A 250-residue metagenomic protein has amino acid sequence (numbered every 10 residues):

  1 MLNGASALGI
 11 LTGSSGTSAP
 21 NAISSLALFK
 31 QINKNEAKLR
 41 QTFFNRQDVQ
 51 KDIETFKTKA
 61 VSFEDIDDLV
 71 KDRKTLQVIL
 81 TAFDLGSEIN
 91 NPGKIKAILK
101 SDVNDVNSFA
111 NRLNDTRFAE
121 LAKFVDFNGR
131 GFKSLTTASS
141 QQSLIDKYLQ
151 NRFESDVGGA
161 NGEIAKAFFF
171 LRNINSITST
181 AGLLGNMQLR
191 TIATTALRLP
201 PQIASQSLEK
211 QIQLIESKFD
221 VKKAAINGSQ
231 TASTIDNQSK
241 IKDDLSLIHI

Functional and structural regions predicted by a protein language model:
M1-N45: Short, compositionally biased, intrinsically disordered N-terminal export/targeting signals, typified by the non-Sec
K34-I89: The feature marks the first
K57-S62, S101, S176, A193: Acidic/histidine-rich, surface-exposed loop or edge segments in extracytoplasmic proteins
V61-D68, D105-A110, N175-G182: Short, recurring structural edge motifs at helix starts
R73, N114-A232: A contiguous, surface-oriented mixed alpha/beta subdomain in the mid-to-C-terminal portion of proteins that forms
K74, F83-N91, V103, G129 (+1 more regions): Short alpha-helix boundary/capping elements
L85-L113: Active-site-surrounding "flap" and adjacent substrate/cofactor-binding loops of secreted or lumenal enzymes, prototyped
I248-I250: Conserved small/polar residues in nucleotide/adenosyl-binding loops
